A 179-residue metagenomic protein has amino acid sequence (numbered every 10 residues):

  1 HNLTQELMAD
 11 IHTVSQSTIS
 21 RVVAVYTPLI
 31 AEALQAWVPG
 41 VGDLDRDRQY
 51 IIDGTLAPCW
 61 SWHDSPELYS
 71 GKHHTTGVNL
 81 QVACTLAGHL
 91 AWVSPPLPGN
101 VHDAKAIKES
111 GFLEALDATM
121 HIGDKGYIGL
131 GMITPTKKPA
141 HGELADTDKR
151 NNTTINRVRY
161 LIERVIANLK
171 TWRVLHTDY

Functional and structural regions predicted by a protein language model:
N2-Y179: Short, well-ordered secondary-structure "scaffold" segments embedded in the functional core of diverse domains
